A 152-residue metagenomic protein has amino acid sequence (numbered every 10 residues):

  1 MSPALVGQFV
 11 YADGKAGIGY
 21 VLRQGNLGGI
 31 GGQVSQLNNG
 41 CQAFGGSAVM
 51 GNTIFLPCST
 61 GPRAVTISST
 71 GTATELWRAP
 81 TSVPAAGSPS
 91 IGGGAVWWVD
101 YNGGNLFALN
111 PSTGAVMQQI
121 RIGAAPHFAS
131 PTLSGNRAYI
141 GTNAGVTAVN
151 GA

Functional and structural regions predicted by a protein language model:
M1-A152: Extracytoplasmic/lumenal domain signature
